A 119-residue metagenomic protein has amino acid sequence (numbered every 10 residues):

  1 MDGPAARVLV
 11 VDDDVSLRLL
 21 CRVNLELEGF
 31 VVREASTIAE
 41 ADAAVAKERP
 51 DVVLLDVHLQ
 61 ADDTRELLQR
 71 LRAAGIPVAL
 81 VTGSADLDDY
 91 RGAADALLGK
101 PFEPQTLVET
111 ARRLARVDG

Functional and structural regions predicted by a protein language model:
M1-L9, D42, E103-G119: Non-catalytic signal-transmission and effector/linker regions of two-component phosphorelay proteins
R18, Q60: The feature encodes the CheY-like receiver
L19-E26: Charged docking surfaces used in two-component/phosphorelay signaling
G29-T37, A44, P77: Short hydrophobic/Thr-rich beta-strand motif most characteristic of the beta2 strand and flanking loop of CheY-like
T37, D63-E66: Acidic catalytic/metal-coordinating carboxylates
D56: Active-site residues of response regulator receiver
V81-T82: Hydrophobic/aromatic residues positioned on beta-strands within the core alpha/beta folds
K100: A Lys-centered signature of the CheY-like receiver
